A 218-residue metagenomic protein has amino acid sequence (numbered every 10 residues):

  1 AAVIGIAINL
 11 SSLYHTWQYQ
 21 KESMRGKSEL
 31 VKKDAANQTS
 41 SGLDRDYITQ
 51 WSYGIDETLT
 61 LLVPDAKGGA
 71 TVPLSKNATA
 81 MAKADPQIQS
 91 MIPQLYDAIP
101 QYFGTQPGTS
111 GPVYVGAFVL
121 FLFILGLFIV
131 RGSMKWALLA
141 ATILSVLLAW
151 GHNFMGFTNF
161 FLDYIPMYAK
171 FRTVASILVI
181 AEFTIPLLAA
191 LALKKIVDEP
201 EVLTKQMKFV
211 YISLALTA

Functional and structural regions predicted by a protein language model:
A1-W17, K32-N37, L144, K208-A218: Hydrophobic alpha-helical membrane-interfacial segments at the cytosolic entry of transmembrane helices
L10-L13, I124, L144, F154 (+2 more regions): Alpha-helical transmembrane segments of polytopic integral membrane proteins, especially the permease/helical cores
S11-G126: Periplasmic/ER-lumenal interhelical loops and adjacent helix-loop junctions in multi-pass membrane proteins
Y19-M24, S28, R131, I165 (+1 more regions): Membrane-interfacial segments
A80-Y96, L122-H152, E201-Y211: Membrane-interface helix-loop-helix junctions at transmembrane boundaries of multi-pass membrane enzymes, predominantly
P100-V113, L144-T184, V197: Membrane-helix boundary/interfacial segments in multi-pass membrane proteins
R131-G132, E182-L216: Membrane-interface junctions at the ends of membrane-embedded or membrane-associated helices
